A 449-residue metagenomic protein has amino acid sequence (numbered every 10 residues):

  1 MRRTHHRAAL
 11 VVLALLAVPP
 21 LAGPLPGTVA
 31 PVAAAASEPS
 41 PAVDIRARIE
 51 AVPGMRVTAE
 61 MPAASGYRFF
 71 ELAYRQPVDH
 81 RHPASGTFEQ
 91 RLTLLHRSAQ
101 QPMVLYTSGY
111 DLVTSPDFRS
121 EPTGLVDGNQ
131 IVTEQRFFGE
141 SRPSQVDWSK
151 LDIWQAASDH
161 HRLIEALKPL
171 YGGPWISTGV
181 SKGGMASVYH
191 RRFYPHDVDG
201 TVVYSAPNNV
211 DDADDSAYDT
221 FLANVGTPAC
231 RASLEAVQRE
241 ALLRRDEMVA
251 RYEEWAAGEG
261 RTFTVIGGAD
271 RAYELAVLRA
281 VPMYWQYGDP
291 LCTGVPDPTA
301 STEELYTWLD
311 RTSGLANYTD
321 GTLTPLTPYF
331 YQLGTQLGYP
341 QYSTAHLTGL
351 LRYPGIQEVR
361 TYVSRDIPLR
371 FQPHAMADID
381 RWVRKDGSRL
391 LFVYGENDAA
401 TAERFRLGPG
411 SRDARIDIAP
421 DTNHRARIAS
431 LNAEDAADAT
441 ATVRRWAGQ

Functional and structural regions predicted by a protein language model:
R2-L10, A30-N129, N423, N432-Q449: Catalytic-loop region of hydrolases
A73, D79-A157, I176, Y362-R389 (+2 more regions): N-terminal cap/lid subdomain of alpha/beta-hydrolase-fold enzymes
S158-G173: Conserved acidic catalytic loop of the alpha/beta-hydrolase fold
Y171-S181: Alpha/beta-hydrolase fold nucleophile elbow
G179-Y189: Glycine-rich nucleophile elbow surrounding the catalytic serine of serine-hydrolase chemistry
D197-E259: A catalytic-pocket lid/entrance helix-loop region that shapes and gates access to the active site across common
V249-H374: Alpha/beta-hydrolase fold active-site neighborhood
D386-S388, Y394-S430: Active-site-adjacent alpha-helix of alpha/beta-hydrolase-fold enzymes
